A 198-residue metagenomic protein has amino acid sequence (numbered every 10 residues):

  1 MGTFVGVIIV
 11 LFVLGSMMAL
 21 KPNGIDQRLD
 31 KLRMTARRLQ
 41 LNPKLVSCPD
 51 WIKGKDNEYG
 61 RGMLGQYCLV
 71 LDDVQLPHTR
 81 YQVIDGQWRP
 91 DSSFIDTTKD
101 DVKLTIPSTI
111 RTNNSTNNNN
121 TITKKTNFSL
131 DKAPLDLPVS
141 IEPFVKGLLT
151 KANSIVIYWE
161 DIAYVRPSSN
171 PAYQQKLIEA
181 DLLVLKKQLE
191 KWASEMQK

Functional and structural regions predicted by a protein language model:
M1-L39: N-terminal signal-anchor transmembrane alpha helix of single-pass membrane proteins, serving as the membrane-anchoring
T3, V7, K53, G60 (+1 more regions): Short alpha-helix boundary/capping motifs
S16-M18, D50, L104: Hydrophobic transmembrane signal anchors and adjacent membrane-proximal interface regions, especially in viral
Q27-L32, I52-K55, P134-L135, I141-K146: Intrinsically disordered, low-complexity boundary segments flanking structured domains
L41-E58: Short extracytoplasmic
G60-K191, E195: Structured extramembrane domains adjacent to transmembrane segments
